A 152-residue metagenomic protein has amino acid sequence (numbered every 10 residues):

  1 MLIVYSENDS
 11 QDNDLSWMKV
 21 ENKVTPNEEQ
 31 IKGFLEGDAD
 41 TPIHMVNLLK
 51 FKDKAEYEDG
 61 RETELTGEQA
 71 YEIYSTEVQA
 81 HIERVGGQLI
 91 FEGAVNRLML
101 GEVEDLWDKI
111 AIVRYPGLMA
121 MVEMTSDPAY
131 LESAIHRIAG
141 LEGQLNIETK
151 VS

Functional and structural regions predicted by a protein language model:
L2-K109, P116, A120, K150-S152: Short S/T/G/P-rich N-terminal loop/turn motif that feeds into the first structured element of a domain
I112-R114, L118-S152: Short, Lys/Arg-rich amphipathic alpha-helical interaction segments that bind nucleic acids or acidic protein surfaces
